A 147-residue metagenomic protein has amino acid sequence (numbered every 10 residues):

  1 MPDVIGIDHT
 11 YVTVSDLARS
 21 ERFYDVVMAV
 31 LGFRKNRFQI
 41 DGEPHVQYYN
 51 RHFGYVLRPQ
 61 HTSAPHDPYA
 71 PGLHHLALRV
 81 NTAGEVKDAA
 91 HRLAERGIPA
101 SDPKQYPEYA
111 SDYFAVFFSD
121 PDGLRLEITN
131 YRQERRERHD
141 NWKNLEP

Functional and structural regions predicted by a protein language model:
M1-E21, L76, R132-P147: N-terminal beta-strand motif that seeds the catalytic metal site of vicinal oxygen chelate
V4-G6, Y69-L73, A110: Short glycine-enriched loop/turn motifs at secondary-structure junctions
Y11-Y55: Core segments of cupin and vicinal oxygen chelate
V14-R19, A77-D122: Vicinal oxygen chelate
N50-D88, E95: Long, continuous compositionally biased terminal/linker segments
A110-S111, F117, I128-R135: Short beta->alpha transition motifs characteristic of CBS
R125: Glycine-rich acetyl-CoA-binding "A-motif" of GNAT/NAT acetyltransferases
